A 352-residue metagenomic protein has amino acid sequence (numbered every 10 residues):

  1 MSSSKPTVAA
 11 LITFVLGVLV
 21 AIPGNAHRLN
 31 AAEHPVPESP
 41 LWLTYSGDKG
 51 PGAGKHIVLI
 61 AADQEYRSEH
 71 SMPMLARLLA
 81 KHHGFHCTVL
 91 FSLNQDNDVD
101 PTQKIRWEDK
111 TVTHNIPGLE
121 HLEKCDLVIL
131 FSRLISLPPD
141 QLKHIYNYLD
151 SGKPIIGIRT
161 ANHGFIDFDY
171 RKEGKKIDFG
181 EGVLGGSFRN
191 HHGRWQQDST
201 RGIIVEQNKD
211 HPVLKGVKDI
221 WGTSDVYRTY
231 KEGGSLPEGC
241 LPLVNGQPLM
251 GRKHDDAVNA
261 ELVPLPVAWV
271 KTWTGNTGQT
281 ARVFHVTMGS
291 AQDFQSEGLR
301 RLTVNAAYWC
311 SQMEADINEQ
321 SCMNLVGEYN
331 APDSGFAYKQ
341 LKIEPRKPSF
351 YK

Functional and structural regions predicted by a protein language model:
M1-V8: N-terminal secretory signal peptides that target proteins for export/translocation
A10-N25: Bacterial N-terminal signal peptides
A32-G52, H70-S71, K81-H82, N97 (+2 more regions): Extracellular ligand-binding/catalytic regions of CAZymes and related secreted enzymes and adhesion modules
H34-W42, A80, H86, T113 (+2 more regions): Catalytic beta-strand/loop cores that center a nucleophilic Ser/Cys/Thr and support acyl-enzyme chemistry
L43-Y45, L59-I60, Q64-G164: Helical hinge/lid and interdomain linker segments adjacent to catalytic or ligand-binding clefts that mediate domain
K55: Nucleotide donor/acceptor-binding cores
L78, G180, L184-H191, E206 (+3 more regions): Oxidoreductase and adenylate-handling cofactor-binding alpha/beta cores
H121, L130, L134-G216: A glycine-rich, often tryptophan-bearing local segment used as a flexible ligand/cofactor-contacting loop or short
